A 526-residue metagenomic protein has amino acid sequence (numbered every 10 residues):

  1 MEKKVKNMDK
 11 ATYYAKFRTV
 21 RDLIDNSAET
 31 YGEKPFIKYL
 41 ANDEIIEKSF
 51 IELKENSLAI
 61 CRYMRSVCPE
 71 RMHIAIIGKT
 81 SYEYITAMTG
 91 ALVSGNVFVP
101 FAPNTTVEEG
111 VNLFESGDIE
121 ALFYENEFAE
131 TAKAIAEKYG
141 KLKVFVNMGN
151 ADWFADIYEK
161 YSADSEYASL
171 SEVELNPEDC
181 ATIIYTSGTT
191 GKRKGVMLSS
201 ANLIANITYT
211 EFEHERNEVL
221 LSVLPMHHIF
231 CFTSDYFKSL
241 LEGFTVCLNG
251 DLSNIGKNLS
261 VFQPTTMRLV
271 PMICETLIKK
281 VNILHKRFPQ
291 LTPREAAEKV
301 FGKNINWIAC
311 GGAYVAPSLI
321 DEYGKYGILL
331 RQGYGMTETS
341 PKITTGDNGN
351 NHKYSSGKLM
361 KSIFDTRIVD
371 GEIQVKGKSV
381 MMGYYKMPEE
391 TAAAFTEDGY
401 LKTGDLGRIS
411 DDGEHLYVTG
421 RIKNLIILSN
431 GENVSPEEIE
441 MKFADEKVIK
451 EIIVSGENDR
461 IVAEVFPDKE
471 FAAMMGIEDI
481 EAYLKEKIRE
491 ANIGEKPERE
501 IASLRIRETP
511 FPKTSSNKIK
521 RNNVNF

Functional and structural regions predicted by a protein language model:
G32-P35, A163-Y185, K192, H214-V219: Conserved pre-ATP/AMP-binding loop-to-beta segment of ANL
I46-E47, C61-T105: Conserved AMP-binding/adenylate-forming
E47-I51, A181-I207: Conserved AMP-binding A3 loop
T105, L122-Y124, G377, G383 (+1 more regions): AMP-binding/adenylate-forming catalytic core of the ANL superfamily
E130-P177, V281-K299: ANL superfamily adenylate-forming
I204-V219, M226-A296: Conserved AMP-binding/adenylation subdomain of ANL enzymes
T265-L269, L277-N351, D365, K450: Gly/Ser/Thr-rich phosphate-binding loop
E451-S455, D459, R489-F526: Conserved C-terminal "lid"/linker of ANL adenylate-forming enzymes
